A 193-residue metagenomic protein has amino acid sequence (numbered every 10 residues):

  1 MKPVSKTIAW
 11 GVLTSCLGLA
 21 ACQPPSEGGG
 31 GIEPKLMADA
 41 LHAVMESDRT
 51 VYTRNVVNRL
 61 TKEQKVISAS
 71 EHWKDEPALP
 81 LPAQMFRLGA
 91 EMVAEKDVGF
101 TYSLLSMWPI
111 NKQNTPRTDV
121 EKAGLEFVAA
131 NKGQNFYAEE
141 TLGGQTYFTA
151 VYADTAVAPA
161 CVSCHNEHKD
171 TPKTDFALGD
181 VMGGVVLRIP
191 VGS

Functional and structural regions predicted by a protein language model:
M1-V12: Bacterial N-terminal signal peptides that target proteins for export
L19-A21: C-terminal motif of bacterial Sec signal peptides marking the signal peptidase cleavage site
Q23-A156, D170-S193: Extracytoplasmic c-type cytochrome modules immediately beyond a signal peptide or single-pass transmembrane anchor
V157-K169: The canonical Cys-X-X-Cys-His
